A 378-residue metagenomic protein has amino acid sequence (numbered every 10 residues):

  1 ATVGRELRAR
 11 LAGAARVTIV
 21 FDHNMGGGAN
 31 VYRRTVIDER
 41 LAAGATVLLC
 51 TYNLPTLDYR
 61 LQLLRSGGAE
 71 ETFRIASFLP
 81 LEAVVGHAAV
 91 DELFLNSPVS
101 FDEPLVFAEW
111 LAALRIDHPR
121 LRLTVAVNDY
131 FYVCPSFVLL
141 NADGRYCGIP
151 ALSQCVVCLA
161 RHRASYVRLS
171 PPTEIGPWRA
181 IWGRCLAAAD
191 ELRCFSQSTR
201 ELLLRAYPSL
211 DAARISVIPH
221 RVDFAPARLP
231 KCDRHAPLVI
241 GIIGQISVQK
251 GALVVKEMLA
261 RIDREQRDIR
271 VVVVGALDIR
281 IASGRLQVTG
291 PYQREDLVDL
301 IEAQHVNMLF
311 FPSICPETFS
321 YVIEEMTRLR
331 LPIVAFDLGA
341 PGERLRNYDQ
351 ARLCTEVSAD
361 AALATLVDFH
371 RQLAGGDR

Functional and structural regions predicted by a protein language model:
G148-L192: Membrane-proximal helix-turn-helix segments that form the acceptor-binding/catalytic region of lipid-linked
R184, A188, R200-V222: Helix-loop-beta element that forms the nucleotide-linked donor phosphate-binding surface in glycosyltransferases
R193, D233-K250, K256-L259: Conserved donor-binding/catalytic core segment of Leloir-type glycosyltransferases
R221-P237: Acidic anion/phosphate-binding donor-loop and adjacent secondary structure in glycosyltransferase catalytic cores
G275-Q304, D349, L353: Nucleotide-activated donor-binding/catalytic signature segment of Leloir-type glycosyltransferases, i.e., the conserved
V298, I323-R328, G342-E343: Short alpha-helical segment that forms part of, or immediately flanks, the ligand-binding pocket in carbohydrate-active
M308-L309, P332-A335: Short hydrophobic beta-strand element within catalytic cores of glycosyltransferases and related nucleotide-activated
F310-Y321, G342-E343: Nucleotide-sugar-dependent
